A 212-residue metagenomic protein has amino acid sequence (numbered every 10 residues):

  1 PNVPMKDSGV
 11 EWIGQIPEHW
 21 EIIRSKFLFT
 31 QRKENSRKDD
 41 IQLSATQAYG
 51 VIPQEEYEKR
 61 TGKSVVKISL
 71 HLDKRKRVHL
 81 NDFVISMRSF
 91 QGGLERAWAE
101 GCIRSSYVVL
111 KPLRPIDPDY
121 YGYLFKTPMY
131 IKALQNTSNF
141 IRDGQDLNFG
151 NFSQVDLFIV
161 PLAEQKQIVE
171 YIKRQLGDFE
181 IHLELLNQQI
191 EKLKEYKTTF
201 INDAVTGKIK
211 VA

Functional and structural regions predicted by a protein language model:
P1-P4, I13, I159-A212: Amphipathic alpha-helical coiled-coil/heptad-repeat segments
P4-K38, Q154, K166, R174 (+1 more regions): Non-catalytic DNA-recognition/assembly elements of restriction-modification systems
K6-S8, M87-R88, G101-V108, I141-Q167: A short glycine-rich beta-alpha junction/loop motif
V10, V66-L72, I141, E184: Short, solvent-exposed loop/turn positions at domain surfaces that link secondary-structure elements or cap domain
I16, R96-A97, P112, L157-I159: Hydrophobic residues in beta-strands and at strand termini
K26-D40, T46-L80: Sequence-specific dsDNA recognition surfaces
Q47-K63, F83-V108, D119-Y123, K132-S138 (+1 more regions): Short, ligand-facing micro-motifs at secondary-structure edges
P115-Y121, K166: Short, conserved charged micro-motifs
